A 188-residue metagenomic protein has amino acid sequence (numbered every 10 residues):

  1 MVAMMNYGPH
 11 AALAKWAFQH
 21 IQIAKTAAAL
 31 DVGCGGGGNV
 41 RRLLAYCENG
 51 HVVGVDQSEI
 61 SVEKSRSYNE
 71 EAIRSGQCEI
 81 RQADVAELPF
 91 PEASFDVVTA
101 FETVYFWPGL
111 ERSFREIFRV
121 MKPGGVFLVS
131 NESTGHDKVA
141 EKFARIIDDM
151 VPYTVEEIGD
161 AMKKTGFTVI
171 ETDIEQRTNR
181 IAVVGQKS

Functional and structural regions predicted by a protein language model:
M1-Y7, A11, V126-V184: C-terminal alpha-helical "lid/dimerization" subdomain adjacent to the S-adenosyl-L-methionine
G8-A27, R42: Conserved alpha-helix/loop element of class I SAM-dependent methyltransferases that forms part of the SAM/SAH-binding
I21-I23, Y46-C47, M121: A generic alpha-to-beta junction signature in SAM-dependent methyltransferases
T26, M121-V126: Short glycine-dipeptide loop
A28-E87: Class I SAM-dependent methyltransferase SAM/SAH-binding core
A86-V97: A short acidic, Gly/Pro-enriched loop at the edge of an enzyme's catalytic core that lines a small-molecule cofactor
V97-G109: A short SAM/SAH-binding and catalytic strip from SAM-dependent methyltransferases
E111-P123: A short glycine-rich, Lys/Arg-flanked "PGG" loop and its adjoining helix->strand segment in the class I
